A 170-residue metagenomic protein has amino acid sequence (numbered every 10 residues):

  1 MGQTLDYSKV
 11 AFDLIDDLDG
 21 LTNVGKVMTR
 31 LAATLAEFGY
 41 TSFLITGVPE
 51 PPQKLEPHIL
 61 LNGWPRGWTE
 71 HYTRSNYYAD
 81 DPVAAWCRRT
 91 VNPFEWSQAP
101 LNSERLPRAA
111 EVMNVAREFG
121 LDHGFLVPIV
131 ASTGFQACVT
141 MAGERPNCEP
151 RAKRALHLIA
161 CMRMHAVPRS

Functional and structural regions predicted by a protein language model:
G2-D13, V24-G25, A142-S170: Juxtadomain coupling helices with adjacent low-complexity linkers
D17-R30: Signal-transducing coiled-coil linker helices
R30-L35, Y40-Q53: Short, hydrophobic-rich beta-strand element in sensory/regulatory alpha-beta domains
G47-H71: GAF sensory/regulatory domain recognition with acknowledged cross-activation on helical regulatory dimers
G63-P107, M113-R117: Regulatory sensory and allosteric helical modules in signal-transduction proteins and certain transcription factors
H123-I129: Short hydrophobic beta-strand micro-motif common in sensory/regulatory domains
I129-G143: Sensory-domain boundary capping and coupling elements
